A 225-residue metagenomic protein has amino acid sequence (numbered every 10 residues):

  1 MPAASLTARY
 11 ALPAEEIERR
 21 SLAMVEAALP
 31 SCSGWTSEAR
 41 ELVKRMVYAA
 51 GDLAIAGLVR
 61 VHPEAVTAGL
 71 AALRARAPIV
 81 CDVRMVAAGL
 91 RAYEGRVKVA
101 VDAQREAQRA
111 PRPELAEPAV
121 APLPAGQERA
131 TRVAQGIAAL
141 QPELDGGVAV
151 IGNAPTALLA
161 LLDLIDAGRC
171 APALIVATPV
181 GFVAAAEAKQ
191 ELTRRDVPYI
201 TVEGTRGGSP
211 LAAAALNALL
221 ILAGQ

Functional and structural regions predicted by a protein language model:
P2-V80, A88-L90: Electropositive, gly/pro-rich neighborhoods at or near active sites that engage anionic ligands
E26-G34, Y48-I55, R74-P78, G95 (+4 more regions): Generic secondary-structure signature for well-ordered alpha-helical cores
P78-A88, I151-L158, V180-A184, T205-P210: Gly/Ser/Thr-rich loops at beta-strand to alpha-helix junctions that form or flank small-molecule/cofactor-binding
P78-I137: Glycine-rich, small/polar surface segments that engage phosphate groups of diverse ligands
D82, V176-A177, A215: Buried hydrophobic positions in well-ordered alpha/beta secondary-structure cores of metabolic enzymes
R96-V101, R169-T178, P198-V202: Short hydrophobic/aromatic-enriched beta-strand-loop microsegments
P124-A188: Long, charge-patterned amphipathic alpha-helical coiled-coil/hairpin "stalk" segments used as oligomerization
A173, V183-Q225: C-terminal functional extensions of proteins
